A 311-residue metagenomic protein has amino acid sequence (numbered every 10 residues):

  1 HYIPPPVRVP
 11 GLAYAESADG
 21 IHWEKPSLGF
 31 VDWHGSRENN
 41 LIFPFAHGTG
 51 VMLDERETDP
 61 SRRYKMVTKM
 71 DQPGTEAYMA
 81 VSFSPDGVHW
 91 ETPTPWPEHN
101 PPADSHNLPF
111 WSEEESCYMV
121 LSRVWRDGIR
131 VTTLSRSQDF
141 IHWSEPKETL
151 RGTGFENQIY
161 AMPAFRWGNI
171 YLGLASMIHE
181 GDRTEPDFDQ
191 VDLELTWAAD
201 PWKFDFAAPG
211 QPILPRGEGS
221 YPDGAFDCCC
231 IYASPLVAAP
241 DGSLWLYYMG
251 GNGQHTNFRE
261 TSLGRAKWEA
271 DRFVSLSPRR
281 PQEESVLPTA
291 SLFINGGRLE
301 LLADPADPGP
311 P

Functional and structural regions predicted by a protein language model:
H1-P311: Carbohydrate-active catalytic/glycan-binding domains of CAZyme proteins, especially the secreted or lumenal ectodomains
